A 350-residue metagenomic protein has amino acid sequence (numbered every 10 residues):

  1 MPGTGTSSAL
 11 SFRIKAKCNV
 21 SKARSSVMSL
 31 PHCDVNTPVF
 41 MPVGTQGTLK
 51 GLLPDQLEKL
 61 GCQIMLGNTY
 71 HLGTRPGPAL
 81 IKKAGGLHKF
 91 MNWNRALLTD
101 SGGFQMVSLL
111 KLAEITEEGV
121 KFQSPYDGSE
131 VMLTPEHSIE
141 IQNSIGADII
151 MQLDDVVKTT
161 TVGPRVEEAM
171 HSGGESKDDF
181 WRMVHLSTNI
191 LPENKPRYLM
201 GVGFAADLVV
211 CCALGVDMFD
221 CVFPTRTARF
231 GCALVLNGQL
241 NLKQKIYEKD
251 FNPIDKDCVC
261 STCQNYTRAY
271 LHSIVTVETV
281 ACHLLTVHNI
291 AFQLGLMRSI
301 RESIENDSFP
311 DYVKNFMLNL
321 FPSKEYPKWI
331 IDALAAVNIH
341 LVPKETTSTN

Functional and structural regions predicted by a protein language model:
M1-G173, L240, K245-E248, S348-N350: Non-catalytic, usually N-terminal nucleic-acid engagement modules in DNA/RNA processing proteins
P2-S29, V35-G44, T48-G51, D154-T160 (+1 more regions): C-terminal extensions of enzymes
P54, I139, L208, H272 (+1 more regions): Short glycine-/small-residue-rich flexible loop motifs, especially phosphate/cofactor-binding loops
L133, H171, D178, L284 (+1 more regions): A generic "alpha-helical surface" signal
S138, A169, G173, M183 (+3 more regions): Alpha-helical packing segments of well-folded alpha/beta enzyme cores
A147, E193-N194, V277: Short, well-ordered coil loops that connect the C-terminus of an alpha-helix to the N-terminus of a beta-strand
S172-I254, C258: Glycine-rich phosphate/ribose-binding loops and adjacent secondary-structure elements that form binding surfaces
